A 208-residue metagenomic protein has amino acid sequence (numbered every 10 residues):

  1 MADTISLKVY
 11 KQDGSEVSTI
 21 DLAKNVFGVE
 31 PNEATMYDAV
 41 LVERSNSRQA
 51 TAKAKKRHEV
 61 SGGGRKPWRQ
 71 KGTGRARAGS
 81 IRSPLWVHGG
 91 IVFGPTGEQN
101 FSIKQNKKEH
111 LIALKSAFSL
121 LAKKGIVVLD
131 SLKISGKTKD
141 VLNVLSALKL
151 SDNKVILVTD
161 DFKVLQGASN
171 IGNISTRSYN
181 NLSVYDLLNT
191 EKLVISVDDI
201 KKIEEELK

Functional and structural regions predicted by a protein language model:
M1-Q49, T96-K208: Extended polybasic, low-complexity segments that bind anionic RNA or targeting/receptor surfaces
E33-K71: A short, flexible low-complexity segment enriched in Lys/Arg and Gly/Pro that occurs in N-terminal basic tails
R57-G94: Glycine/serine-rich anion-binding loops at beta->alpha junctions that coordinate negatively charged ligand groups
